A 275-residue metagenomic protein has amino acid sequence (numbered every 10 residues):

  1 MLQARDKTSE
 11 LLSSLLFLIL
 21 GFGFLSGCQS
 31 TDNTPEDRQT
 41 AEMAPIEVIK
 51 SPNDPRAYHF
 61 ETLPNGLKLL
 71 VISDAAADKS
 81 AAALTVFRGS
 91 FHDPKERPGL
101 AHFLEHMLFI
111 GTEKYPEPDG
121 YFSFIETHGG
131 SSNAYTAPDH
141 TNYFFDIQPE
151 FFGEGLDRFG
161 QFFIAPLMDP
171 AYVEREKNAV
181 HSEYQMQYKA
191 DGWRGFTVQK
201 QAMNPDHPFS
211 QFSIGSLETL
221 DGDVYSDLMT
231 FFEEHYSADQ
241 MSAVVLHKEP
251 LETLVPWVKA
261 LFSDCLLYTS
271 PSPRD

Functional and structural regions predicted by a protein language model:
Q3-L15: Bacterial N-terminal signal peptides that target proteins for export
S26-G27: C-terminal motif of bacterial Sec signal peptides marking the signal peptidase cleavage site
E36-E42, T112, G155, F162-F163 (+3 more regions): Scaffold signal of the M16-like zinc-metallopeptidase fold and its non-catalytic homologs
M43, A81-D146, K189-W193, S210-I214: M16/MPP (pitrilysin/insulinase) zinc-metallopeptidase core fold and M16-derived inactive scaffolds
P52-S80: Mature N-terminal segment immediately following signal peptide/propeptide cleavage in secreted/periplasmic
I110-K114, D146-K177, V255: M16/insulysin-pitrilysin zinc metalloprotease superfamily fold
L167-Q185, P250, S270: Acidic/histidine-enriched alpha-helical segments
Y268-D275: Conserved small/polar residues in nucleotide/adenosyl-binding loops
